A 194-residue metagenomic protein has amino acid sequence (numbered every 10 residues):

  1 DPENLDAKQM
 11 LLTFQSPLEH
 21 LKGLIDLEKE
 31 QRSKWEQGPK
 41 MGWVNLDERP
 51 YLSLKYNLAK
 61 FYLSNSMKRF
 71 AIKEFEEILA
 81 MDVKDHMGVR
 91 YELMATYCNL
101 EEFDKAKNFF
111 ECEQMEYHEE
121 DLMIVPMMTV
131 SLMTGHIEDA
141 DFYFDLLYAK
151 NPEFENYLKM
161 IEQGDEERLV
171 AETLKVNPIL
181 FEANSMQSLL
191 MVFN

Functional and structural regions predicted by a protein language model:
D1-P2, V44, E76-V83, F110-E119 (+1 more regions): Solenoid-like repeat scaffolds
A7, F14, F61, A95-T96 (+1 more regions): Residue-level signature for tetratricopeptide repeat
A7, L54, G88-V89, M123 (+1 more regions): TPR alpha-solenoid repeat register
L11-F14, L18, N65, L100 (+1 more regions): Structural motif corresponding to the intra-repeat A-B loop/turn of tetratricopeptide repeats
L24-E48, L79-D82: Flexible helix-coil transition and linker loops at the boundaries of alpha-helical arrays
I124-N194: Long, ordered, amphipathic alpha-helical scaffolds
